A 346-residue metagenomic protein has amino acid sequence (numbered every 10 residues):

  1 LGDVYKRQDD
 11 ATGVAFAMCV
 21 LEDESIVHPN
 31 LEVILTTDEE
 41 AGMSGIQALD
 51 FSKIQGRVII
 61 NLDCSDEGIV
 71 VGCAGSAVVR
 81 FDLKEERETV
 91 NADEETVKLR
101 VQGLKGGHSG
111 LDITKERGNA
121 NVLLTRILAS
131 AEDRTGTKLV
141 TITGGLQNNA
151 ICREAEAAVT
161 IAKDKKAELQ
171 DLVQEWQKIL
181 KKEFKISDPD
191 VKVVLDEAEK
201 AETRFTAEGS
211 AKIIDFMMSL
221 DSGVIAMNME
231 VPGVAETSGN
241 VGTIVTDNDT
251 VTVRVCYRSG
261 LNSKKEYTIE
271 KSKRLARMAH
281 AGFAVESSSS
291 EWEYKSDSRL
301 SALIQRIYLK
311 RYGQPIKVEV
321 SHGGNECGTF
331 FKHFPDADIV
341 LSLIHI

Functional and structural regions predicted by a protein language model:
V4-Y5, I346: Short, small-residue-biased leader/transition segments that mark boundaries at the very start of proteins
K6-A92, V140, N228, P232 (+1 more regions): Acidic/histidine-rich catalytic neighborhood of metal-dependent amide-processing enzymes
T89-E94, I113-T143, K163-S238: Acidic-enriched catalytic cores of C-N bond-cleaving enzymes acting on peptides and small amides
G110, T143-C152: A structural signal for small-residue-enriched, beta-sheet-centric alpha/beta enzyme cores and oligomeric scaffold folds
R117-I142, Y294-A337: Active-site-adjacent substrate-binding region of metalloamidase/peptidase-like peptide-processing proteins
A157-A158, K192-R204, G242-I244, T252-N262 (+1 more regions): A short beta-alpha structural unit
M218-T268, S272-R277: Long, well-ordered mid-to-C-terminal structural blocks that present hydrophobic/aromatic surfaces
M229, E236-T252, C256, Q314-I344: Zn-dependent metallopeptidase/amidohydrolase metal-coordination segment
